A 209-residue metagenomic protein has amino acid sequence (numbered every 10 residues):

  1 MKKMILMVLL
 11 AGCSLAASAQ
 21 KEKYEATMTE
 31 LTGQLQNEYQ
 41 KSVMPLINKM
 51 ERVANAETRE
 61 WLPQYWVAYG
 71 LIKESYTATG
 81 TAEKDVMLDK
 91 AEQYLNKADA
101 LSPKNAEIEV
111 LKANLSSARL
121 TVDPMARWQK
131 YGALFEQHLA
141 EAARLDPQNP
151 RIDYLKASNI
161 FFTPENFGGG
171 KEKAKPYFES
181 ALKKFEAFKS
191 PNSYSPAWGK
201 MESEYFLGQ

Functional and structural regions predicted by a protein language model:
M1-E25: Bacterial Sec-dependent N-terminal signal peptides
K21-G33, A56-A78, P103-V122, Q148-P164 (+1 more regions): Amphipathic alpha-helical repeat scaffolds of TPR domains
L35-M50, E83-Y94, W128-E136, K175-S180: Helix-turn-helix repeat elements of alpha-solenoid scaffolds
V53, A98, E141-A142, A181: Canonical positions in the second alpha-helix
R127-N159, E165: A contiguous pocket-lining binding segment that forms or flanks enzyme active sites
G169-P176, S180-Q209: Terminal, low-structured helical/coil segments at or just beyond the last alpha-helical repeat
